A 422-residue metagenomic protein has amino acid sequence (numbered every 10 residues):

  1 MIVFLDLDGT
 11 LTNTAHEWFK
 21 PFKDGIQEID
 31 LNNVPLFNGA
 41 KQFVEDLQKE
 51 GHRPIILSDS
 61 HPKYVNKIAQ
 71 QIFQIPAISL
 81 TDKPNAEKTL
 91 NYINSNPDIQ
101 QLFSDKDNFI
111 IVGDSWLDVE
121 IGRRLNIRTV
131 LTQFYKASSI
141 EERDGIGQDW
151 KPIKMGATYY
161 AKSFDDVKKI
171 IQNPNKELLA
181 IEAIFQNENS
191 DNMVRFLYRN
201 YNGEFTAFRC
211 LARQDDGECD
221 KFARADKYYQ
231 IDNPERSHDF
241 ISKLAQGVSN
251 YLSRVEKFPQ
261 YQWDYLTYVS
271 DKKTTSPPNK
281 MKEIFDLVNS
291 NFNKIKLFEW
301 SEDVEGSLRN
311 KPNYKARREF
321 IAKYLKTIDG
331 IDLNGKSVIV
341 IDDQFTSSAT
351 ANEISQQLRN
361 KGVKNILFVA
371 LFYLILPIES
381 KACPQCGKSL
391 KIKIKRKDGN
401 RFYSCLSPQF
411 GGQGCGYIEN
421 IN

Functional and structural regions predicted by a protein language model:
M1-K49: Active-site neighborhood of HAD-like aspartate-dependent phosphohydrolases
T10, A40-A69, A77-K83, G122: Substrate-recognition element of Asp-dependent hydrolases with the DxDx(T/V) motif
E28-I55, A86-N91, Q260-Y265, V269: Short, acidic loop-to-helix structural element flanking the phosphoryl-transfer center in phosphate-processing enzymes
P62-I110, W116, E120, K315-R317: Substrate-recognition "cap/lid" segment bordering the active-site pocket of phosphatases
V112-Y159: Acidic, Mg2+-coordinating phosphoryl-transfer loop and its flanking beta/alpha structural elements, shared across
R124-V130, Y135, G306-K381: PRPP/pyrophosphate-binding module of the type I phosphoribosyltransferase fold
N175-Q262, E302-G330: Active-site-facing substrate-recognition patch
E379-N422: Basic, low-complexity terminal or inter-domain segments flanking catalytic cores
